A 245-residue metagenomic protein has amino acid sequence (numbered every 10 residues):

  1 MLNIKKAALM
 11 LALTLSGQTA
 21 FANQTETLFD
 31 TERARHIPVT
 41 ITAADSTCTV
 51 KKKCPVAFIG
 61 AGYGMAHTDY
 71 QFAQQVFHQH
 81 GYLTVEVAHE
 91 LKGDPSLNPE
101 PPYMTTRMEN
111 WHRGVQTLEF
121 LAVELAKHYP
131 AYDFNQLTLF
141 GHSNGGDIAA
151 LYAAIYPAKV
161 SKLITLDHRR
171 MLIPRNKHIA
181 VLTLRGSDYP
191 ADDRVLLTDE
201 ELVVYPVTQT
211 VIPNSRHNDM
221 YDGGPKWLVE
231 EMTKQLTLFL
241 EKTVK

Functional and structural regions predicted by a protein language model:
L2-S46: An N-terminal hydrophobic leader/cap segment in hydrolases
L28-Y132: Serine-hydrolase catalytic machinery in alpha/beta-hydrolase-like enzymes
G62-A66, E90-D94, S143-D147, H168-L172 (+2 more regions): Solvent-exposed loop/turn segments at secondary-structure junctions within structured extracellular/periplasmic domains
V123-K177: Primarily recognizes the serine-hydrolase "nucleophile elbow" in alpha/beta-hydrolase and SGNH/GDSL folds
L172-H178, E200-Y205: Short, conserved loop/helix-junction motifs that constitute active-site signature segments in enzyme catalytic cores
I179, P190-E201: Short alpha-helix in the alpha/beta-hydrolase fold that links the catalytic acid
L182-R185: Short beta-strand/loop motif that positions the catalytic acidic residue of the alpha/beta-hydrolase fold
V207-K245: C-terminal catalytic histidine-bearing segment of alpha/beta-hydrolase fold enzymes
